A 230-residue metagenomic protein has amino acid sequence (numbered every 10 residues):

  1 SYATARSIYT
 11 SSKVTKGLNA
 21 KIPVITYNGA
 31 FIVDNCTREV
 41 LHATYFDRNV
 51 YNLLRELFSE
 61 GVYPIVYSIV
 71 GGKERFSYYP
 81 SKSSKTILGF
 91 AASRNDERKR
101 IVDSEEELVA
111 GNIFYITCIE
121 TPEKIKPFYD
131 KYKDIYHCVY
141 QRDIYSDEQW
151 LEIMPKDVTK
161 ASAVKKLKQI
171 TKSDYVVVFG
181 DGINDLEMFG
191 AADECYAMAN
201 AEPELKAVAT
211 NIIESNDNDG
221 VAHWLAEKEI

Functional and structural regions predicted by a protein language model:
S1-L88: Active-site phosphate-binding/coordination module
T4, V164, Y175-N216: Acidic, Mg2+-coordinating phosphoryl-transfer loop and its flanking beta/alpha structural elements, shared across
S11-T15, F128, A192, L205 (+1 more regions): Hydrophobic packing residues within well-ordered alpha-helices of enzyme cores
L18-A20, N28, Y132-I135, A191-A192 (+1 more regions): Short, structured coil segments at secondary-structure junctions
K21-Y27, H137-Q141, C195-A199, I213-S215: Short hydrophobic/aromatic-enriched beta-strand-loop microsegments
V33-C36, D147-W150, L205: A short acidic, helix-capping loop that chelates divalent metal ions and anchors anionic groups
Y67-F179, I183-M188: Conserved acidic, metal-coordinating active-site core of Asp-based, Mg2+-dependent phosphoryl-transfer enzymes
P203, E214-I230: Glycine-rich phosphate-binding/hydrolytic loop that grips phosphoryl groups
